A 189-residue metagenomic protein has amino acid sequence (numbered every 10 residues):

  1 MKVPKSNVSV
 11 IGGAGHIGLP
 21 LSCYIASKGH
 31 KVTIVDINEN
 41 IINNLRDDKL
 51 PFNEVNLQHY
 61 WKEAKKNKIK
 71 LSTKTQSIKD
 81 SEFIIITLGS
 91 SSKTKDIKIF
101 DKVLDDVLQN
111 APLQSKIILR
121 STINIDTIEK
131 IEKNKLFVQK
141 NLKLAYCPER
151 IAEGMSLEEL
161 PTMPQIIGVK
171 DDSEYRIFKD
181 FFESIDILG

Functional and structural regions predicted by a protein language model:
K2-K49: NAD(P)+-binding Rossmann beta1-loop-alpha1 motif at the extreme N-terminus of oxidoreductases
G29, S81-E82, Q114, M163: Short, well-ordered alpha-helix to beta-strand connector turns
L50-I69: N-terminal glycine-rich dinucleotide-binding loop that anchors FAD/FMN and/or NAD(P) in oxidoreductases
N67-S81: Short acidic low-complexity segments
T87-L88, S121, K170: Glycine-rich, N-terminal phosphate-binding loop of Rossmann-like dinucleotide-binding domains
S92-E153: Rossmann-like NAD(P)(H) cofactor-binding subdomain of soluble oxidoreductases
N110, E132-A145, I151, L157-G189: Internal alpha-helical scaffold of NAD(P)-dependent oxidoreductase catalytic cores
